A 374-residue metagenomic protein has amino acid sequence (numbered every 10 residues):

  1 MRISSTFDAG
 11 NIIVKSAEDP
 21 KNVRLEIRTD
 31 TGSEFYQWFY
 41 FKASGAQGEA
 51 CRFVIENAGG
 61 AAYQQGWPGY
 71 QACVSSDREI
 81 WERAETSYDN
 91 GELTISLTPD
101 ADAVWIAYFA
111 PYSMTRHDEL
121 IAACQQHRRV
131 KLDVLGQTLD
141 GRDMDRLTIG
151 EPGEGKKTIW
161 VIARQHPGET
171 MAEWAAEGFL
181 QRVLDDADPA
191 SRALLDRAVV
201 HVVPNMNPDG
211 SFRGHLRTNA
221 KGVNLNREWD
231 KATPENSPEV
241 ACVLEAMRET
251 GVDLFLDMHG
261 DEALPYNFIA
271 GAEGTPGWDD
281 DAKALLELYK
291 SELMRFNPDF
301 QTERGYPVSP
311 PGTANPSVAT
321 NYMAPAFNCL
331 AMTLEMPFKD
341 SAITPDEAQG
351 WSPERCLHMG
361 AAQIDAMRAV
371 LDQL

Functional and structural regions predicted by a protein language model:
M1-D100, V104: Extreme N-terminal flexible tails
A58, F109-P111, I149: Beta-hairpin (beta-strand-turn-beta-strand) motif
Y63-Q64, A107, M114-H117, E169-M171 (+2 more regions): Short helix/loop capping segments that flank catalytic or ligand/cofactor-binding pockets
T86-Q137: Extended acidic/polar, glycine-enriched regions that form or flank non-catalytic beta-rich accessory modules
R129-G150, E154-N315, N321, A331-Q349 (+1 more regions): Active-site/substrate-binding loop(s) of hydrolase catalytic cores
W351-D365: Short, charged alpha-helical segments
I364-L374: Short, hydrophobic alpha-helical segments
